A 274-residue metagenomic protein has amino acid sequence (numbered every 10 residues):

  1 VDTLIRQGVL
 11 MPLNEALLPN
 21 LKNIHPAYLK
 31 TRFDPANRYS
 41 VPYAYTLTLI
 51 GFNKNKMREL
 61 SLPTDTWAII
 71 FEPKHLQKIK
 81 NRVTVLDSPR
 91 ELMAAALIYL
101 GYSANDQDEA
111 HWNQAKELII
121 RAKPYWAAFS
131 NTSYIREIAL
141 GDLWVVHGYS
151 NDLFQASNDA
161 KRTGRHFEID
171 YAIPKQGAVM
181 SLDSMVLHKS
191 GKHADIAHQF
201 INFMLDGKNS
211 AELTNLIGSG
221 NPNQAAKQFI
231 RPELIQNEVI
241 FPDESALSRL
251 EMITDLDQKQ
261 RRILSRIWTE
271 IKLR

Functional and structural regions predicted by a protein language model:
V1-A139: Extracytoplasmic ligand-binding site segments that recognize negatively charged/polar headgroups
V1-T3, V145-H166: A ligand-binding cleft/hinge motif common to bilobed small-molecule-binding domains
M11-K22, S40, A68, T163-V179 (+1 more regions): Short beta-strand->loop
G51-K56, I98-Y102, S181-H193, E212: A bilobed periplasmic-binding-protein/Venus flytrap-type ligand-binding module shared by bacterial periplasmic
K78-V83, G141-W144, H166-I169, I196-A197: Loop/turn elements at helix/coil->beta-strand transitions in domains of secreted/extracellular proteins
W112-R121, A127, R165-K189, I235: Periplasmic-binding protein-like
R136, E244-R274: Conserved C-terminal helix/tail region of periplasmic/extracytoplasmic solute-binding proteins
H188-R249: Mature extracytoplasmic/periplasmic domains
